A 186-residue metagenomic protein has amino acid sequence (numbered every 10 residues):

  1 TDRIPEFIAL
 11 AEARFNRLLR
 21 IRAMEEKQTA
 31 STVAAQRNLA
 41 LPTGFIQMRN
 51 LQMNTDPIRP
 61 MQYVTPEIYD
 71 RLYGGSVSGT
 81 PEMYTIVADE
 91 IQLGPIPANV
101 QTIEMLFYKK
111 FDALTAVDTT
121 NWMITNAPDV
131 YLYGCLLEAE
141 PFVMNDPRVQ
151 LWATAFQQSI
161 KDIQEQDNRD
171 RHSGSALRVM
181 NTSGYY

Functional and structural regions predicted by a protein language model:
T1-Y186: Glycine-enriched, solvent-exposed interface loops adjoining structured elements
